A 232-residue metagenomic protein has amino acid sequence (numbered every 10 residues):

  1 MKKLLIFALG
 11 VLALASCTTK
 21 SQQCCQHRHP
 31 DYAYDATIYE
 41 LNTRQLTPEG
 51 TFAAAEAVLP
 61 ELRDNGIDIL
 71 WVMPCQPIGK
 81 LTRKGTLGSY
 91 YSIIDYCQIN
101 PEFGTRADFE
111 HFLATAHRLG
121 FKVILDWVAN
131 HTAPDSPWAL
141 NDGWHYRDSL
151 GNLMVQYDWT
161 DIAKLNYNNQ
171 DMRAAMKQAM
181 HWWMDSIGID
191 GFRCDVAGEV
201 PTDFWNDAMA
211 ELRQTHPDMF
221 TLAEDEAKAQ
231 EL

Functional and structural regions predicted by a protein language model:
M1-L4: Positively charged n-region of N-terminal signal peptides that target proteins for export
I6-G10: Sec-dependent N-terminal signal peptides
L14-S16: C-terminal motif of bacterial Sec signal peptides marking the signal peptidase cleavage site
K20-I69, P74-I187, D207-H216, F220 (+1 more regions): Substrate-binding/active-site clefts of carbohydrate-active enzymes
I124, G191-A197, L222: Short catalytic-loop micro-motif centered on adjacent basic/acidic residues
G198-N206: An alpha-helix initiation/capping motif
D225-Q230: Short, polar loop motifs at secondary-structure junctions
